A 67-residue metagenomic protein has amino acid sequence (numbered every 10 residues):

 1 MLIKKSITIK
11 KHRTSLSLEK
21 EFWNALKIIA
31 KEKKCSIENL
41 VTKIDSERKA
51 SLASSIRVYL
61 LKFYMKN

Functional and structural regions predicted by a protein language model:
M1-S17: Short Lys/Arg-rich basic patches
L2-I3, K27-K66: Basic nucleic-acid-binding interfaces
K10, K66-N67: Short acidic DE-rich linear segments
K11, K20, A30: A short beta-strand motif that forms part of the nucleic acid-binding face of small beta-barrel RNA-binding folds
S15-L26: Short amphipathic alpha-helix starts
